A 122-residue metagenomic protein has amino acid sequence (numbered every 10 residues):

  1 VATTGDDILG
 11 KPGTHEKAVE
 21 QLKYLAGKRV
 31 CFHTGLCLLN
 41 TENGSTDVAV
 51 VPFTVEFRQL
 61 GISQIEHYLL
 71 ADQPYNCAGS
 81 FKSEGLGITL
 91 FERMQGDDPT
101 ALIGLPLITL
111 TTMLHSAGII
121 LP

Functional and structural regions predicted by a protein language model:
V1-P122: Anionic-ligand binding patches
